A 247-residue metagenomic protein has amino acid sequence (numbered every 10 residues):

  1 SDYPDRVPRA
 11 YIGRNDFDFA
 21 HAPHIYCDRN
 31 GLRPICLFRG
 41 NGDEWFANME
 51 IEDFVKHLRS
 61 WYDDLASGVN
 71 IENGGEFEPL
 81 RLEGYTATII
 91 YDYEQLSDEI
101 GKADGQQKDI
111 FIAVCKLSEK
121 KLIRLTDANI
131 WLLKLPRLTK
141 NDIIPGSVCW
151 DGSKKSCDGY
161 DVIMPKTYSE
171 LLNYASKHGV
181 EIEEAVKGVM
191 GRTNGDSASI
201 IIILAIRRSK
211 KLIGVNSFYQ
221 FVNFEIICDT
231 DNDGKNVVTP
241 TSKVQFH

Functional and structural regions predicted by a protein language model:
S1-G40, M49-E50, K121-T126, T139: Compact alpha/beta protein-protein interaction domains typified by the UBC
Y3, Y11, Y26, Y62 (+6 more regions): Sequence-level detector for tyrosine residue identity
G13, F17, F38, H57-A66 (+2 more regions): A broad "ordered helical/assembly scaffold" signature
A20-T86: Subset of Sec-pathway N-terminal targeting signals
F77-G105: Long, charged, helix-prone linker segments
S97-H247: Glycine/serine-rich phosphate-binding loop and adjoining beta1-alpha1 elements at the start of nucleotide-handling
